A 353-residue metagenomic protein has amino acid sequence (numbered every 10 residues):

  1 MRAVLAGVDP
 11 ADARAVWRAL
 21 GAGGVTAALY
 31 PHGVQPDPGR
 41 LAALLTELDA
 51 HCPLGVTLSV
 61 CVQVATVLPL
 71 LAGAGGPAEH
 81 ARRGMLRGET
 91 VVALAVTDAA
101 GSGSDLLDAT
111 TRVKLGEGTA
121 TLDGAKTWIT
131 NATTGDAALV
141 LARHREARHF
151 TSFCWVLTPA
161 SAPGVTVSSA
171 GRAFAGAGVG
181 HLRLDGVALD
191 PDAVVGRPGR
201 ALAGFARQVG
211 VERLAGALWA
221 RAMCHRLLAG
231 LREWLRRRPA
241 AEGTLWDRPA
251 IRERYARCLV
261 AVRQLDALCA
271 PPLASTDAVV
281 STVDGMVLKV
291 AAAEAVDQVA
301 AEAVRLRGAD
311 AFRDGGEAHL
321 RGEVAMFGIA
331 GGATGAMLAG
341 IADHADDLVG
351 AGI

Functional and structural regions predicted by a protein language model:
M1-V62, A345-I353: Amphipathic, small/basic residue-rich leader segments at the start of a protein or domain
R2-P10, R236-G243, L259-E294, A301-D314: C-terminal helix-coil-helix/basic helical segment that borders enzyme active sites and/or dimer interfaces and provides
A6, G55-P77, D105: N-terminal glycine-rich flavin-associated loop
A28, R87-D98, L141: A short, Trp-centered hydrophobic/proline-enriched beta-strand micro-motif
V91-L115: A gly/ser-rich beta-alpha-beta helix-loop segment of oxidoreductase catalytic cores
A125-V165: A short core secondary-structure module
S168-A261: Glycine-rich beta->alpha junctions and the first turn(s) of the following alpha-helix
R307-I353: Glycine-rich phosphate/cofactor-binding loops in nucleotide/flavin-utilizing enzymes
